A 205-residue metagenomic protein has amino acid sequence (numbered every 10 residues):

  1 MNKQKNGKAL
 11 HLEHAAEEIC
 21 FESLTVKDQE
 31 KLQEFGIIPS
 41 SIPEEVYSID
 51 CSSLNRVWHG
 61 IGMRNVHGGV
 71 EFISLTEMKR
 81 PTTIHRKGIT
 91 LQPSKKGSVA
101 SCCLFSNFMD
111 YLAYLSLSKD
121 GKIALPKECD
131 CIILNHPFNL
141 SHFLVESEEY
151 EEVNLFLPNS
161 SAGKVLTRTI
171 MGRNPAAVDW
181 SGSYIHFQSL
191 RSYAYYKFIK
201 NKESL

Functional and structural regions predicted by a protein language model:
M1-N2, D120-L205: TOPRIM fold recognition
N2-K87: Basic, glycine-enriched DNA-binding surface that flanks or lies within the catalytic cores of DNA
H11, A15, S94-G97, V153: A near-ubiquitous, low-amplitude feature marking generic local secondary-structure context
L32, Y114, L155: Terminal peptide-recognition signature
S52-E146: Phosphate-handling DNA/RNA-contact segment within nucleic-acid enzymes
